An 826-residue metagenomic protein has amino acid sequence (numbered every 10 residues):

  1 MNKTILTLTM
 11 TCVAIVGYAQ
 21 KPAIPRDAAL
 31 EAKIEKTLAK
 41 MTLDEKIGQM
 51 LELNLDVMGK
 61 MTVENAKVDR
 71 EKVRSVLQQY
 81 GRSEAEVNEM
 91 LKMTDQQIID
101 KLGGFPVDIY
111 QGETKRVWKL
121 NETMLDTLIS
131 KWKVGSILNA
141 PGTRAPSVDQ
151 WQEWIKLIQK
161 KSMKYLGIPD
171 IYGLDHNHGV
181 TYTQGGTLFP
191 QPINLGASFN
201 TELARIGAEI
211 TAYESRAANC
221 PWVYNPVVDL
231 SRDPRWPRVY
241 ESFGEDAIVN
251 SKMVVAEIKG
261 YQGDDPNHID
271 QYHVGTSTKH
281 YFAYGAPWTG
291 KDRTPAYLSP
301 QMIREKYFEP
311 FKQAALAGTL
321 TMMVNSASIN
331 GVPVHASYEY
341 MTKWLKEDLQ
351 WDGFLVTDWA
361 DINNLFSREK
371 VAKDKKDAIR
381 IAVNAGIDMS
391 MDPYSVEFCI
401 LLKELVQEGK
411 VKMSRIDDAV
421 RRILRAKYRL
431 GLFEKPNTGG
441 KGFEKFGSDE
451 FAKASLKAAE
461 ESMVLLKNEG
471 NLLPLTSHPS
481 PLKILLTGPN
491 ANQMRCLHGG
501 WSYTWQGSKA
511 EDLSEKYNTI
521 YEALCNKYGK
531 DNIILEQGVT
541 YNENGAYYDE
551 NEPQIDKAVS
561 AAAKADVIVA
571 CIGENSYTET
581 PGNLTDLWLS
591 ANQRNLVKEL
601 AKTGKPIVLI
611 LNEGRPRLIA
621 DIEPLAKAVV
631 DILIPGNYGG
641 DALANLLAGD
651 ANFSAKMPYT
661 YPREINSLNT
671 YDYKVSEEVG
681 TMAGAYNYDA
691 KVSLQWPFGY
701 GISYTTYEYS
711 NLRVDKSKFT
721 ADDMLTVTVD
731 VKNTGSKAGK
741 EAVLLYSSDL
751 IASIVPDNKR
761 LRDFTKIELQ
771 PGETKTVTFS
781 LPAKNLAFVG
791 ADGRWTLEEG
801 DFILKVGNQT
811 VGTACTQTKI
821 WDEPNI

Functional and structural regions predicted by a protein language model:
M1-A23: Bacterial Sec-dependent N-terminal signal peptides
G17-V789, T796-V806, T810: Glycoside hydrolase catalytic-domain context in secreted enzymes
V811-I826: Short beta-strand elements
